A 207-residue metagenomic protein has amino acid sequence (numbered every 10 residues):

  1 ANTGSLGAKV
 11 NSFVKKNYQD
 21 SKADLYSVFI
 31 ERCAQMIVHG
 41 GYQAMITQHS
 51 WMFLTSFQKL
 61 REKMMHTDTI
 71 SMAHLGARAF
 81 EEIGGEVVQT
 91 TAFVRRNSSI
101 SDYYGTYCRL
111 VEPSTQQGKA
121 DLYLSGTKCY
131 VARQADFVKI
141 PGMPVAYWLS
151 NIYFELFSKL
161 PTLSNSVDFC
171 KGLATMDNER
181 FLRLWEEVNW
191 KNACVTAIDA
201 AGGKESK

Functional and structural regions predicted by a protein language model:
A1-A197: Signature of N6-adenine DNA methyltransferases within the class I
A193-K207: C-terminal target-recognition/interaction regions appended to catalytic cores
